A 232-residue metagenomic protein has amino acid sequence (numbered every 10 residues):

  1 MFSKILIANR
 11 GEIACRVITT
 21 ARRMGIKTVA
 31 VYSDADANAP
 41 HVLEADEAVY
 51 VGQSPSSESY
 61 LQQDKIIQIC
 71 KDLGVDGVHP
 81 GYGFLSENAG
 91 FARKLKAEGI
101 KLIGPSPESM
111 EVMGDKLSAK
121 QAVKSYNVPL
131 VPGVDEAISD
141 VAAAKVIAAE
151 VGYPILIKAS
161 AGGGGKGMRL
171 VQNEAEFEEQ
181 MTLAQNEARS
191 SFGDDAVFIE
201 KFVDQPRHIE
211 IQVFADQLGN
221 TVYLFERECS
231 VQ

Functional and structural regions predicted by a protein language model:
M1-Q232: N-terminal beta-alpha lobe that positions the nucleotide/phosphoryl donor in ATP/NTP-coupled carboxylate activation
